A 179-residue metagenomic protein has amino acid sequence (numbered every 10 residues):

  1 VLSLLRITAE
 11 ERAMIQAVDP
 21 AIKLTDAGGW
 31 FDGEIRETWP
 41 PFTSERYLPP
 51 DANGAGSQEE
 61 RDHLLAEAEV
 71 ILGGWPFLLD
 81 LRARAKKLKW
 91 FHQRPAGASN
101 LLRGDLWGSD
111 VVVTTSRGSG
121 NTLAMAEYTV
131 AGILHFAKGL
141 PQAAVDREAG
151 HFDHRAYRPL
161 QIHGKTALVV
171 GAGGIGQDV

Functional and structural regions predicted by a protein language model:
V1-V70: N-terminal glycine-/charge-rich "phosphate-binding" loop or analogous flexible N-terminal tail
L4-R6, G74-P76, A172: Short, well-ordered beta-to-alpha junction loops that form the rim of enzyme active sites and present histidine/acidic
D32-E34, N100, L123, G150 (+1 more regions): Generic structural signal for helix capping and beta-alpha/helix-loop junctions
P49-G56, I71-W75, R147-R155: Short gly/ser/thr-rich secondary-structure transition/capping motifs
A66-V145, A156-L160, I175: Phosphate/diphosphate ligand-binding glycine-rich loop within oxidoreductases
R155-V179: Rossmann-like dinucleotide/phosphate-binding beta-alpha-beta segment
